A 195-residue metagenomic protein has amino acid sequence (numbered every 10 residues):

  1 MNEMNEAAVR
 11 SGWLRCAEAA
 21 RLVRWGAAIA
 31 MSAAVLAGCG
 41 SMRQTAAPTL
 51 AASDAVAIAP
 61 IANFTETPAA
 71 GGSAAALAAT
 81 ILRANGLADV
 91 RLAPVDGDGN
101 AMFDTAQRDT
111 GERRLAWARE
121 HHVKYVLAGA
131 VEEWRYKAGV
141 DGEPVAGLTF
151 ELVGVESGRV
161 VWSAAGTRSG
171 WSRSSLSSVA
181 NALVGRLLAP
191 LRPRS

Functional and structural regions predicted by a protein language model:
M1-C39: Sec-dependent bacterial lipoprotein signal peptides
E6, V131-E133, L188-P190: Short, positively charged
G26, T65-A69, G170, S174 (+1 more regions): Charge-dense, low-complexity intrinsically disordered segments
C39-D54, A75-A76, L87, W117-H121 (+3 more regions): C-terminal/domain-edge helix-coil "capping" segments
A52-S53, P60, T65-H121, R159-S163 (+1 more regions): N-terminal segment of the mature soluble domain
A57-P60, V126-A130, G147-E151, S163-A165: Soluble periplasmic/extracytoplasmic beta-strand elements of cell-envelope proteins
N63-E66, D96-G99, E132-K137, R168-W171: Solvent-exposed loop/turn segments at secondary-structure junctions within structured extracellular/periplasmic domains
P94, L152-V153: Hydrophobic beta-strand positions
